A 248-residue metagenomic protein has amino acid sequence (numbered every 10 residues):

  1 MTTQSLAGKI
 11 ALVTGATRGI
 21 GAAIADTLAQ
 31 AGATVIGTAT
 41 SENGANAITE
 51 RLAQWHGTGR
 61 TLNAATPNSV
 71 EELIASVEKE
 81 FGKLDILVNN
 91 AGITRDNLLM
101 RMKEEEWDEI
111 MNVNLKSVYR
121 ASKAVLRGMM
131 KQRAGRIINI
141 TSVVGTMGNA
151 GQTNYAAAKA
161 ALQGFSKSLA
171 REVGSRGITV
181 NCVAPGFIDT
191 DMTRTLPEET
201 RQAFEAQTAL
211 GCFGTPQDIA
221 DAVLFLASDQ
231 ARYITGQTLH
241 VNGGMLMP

Functional and structural regions predicted by a protein language model:
I10, T17-R18: Conserved glycine-rich cofactor-binding loop
A31-A47: Conserved glycine-rich Rossmann-like NAD(P)H-binding loop of the short-chain dehydrogenase/reductase
L98-L99, K103-M111, T193, F204: Substrate-binding pocket helix/loop in short-chain dehydrogenase/reductase
S122, A158, S166: Active-site helix of classical SDR
R127, R171-S175, R232: Alpha-helical segment proximal to the catalytic Tyr-Lys
S142: Residue(s) in the substrate-gating loop at a strand-loop-helix junction that position the organic substrate next
G174, T179, I234-G236, N242: Short, small/polar-rich loop/turn modules that mediate ligand/substrate recognition or access, typified
